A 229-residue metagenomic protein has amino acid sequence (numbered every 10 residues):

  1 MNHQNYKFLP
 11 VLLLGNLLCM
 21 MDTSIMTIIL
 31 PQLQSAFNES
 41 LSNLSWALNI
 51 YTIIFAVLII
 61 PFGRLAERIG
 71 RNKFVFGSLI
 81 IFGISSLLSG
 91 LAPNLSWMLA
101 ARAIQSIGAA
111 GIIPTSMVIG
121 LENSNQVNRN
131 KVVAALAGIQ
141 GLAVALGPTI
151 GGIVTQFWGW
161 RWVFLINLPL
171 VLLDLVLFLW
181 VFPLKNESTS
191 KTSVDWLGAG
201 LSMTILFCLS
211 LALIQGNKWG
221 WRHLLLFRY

Functional and structural regions predicted by a protein language model:
M1-W180: Transmembrane-helix bundle of Major Facilitator Superfamily
Q156-Y229: Hydrophobic transmembrane-helix bundles of small-molecule transporters
